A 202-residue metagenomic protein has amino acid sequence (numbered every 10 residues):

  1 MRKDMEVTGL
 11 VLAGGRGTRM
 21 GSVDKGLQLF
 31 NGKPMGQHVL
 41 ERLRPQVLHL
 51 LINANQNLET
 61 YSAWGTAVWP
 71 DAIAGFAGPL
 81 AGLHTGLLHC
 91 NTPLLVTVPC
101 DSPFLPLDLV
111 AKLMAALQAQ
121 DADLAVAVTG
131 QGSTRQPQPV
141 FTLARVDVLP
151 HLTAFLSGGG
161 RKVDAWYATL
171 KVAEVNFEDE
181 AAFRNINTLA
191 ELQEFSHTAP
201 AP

Functional and structural regions predicted by a protein language model:
R2-G160, A165-A182, L189-E194, P200: Nucleotide and nucleotide-moiety/phosphate-recognizing core
